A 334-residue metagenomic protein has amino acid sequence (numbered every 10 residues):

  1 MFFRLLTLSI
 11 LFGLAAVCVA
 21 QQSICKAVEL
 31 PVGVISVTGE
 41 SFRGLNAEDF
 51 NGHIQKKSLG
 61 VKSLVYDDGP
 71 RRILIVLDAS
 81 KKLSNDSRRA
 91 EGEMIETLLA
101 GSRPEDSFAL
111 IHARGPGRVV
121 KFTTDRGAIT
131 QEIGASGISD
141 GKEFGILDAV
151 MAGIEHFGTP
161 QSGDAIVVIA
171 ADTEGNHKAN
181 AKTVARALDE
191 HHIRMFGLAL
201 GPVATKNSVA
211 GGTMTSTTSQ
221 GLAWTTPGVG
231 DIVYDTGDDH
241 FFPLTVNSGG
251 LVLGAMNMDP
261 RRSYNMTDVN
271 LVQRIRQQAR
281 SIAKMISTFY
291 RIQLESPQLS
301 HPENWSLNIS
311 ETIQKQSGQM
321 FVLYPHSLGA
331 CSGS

Functional and structural regions predicted by a protein language model:
L5-A15: Bacterial N-terminal signal peptides
Q21-S80, G92-I95: Eukaryote-biased intrinsically disordered, low-complexity acidic regions enriched in Ser/Thr/Pro
S23-V28, Y234-D235, P243-V246, M256-S334: C-terminal "exit" segments of structured domains
C25-E29, L45-A47, D68-L74, E93 (+9 more regions): Extracytoplasmic
T38, L77-S87, G115-V120, I133-E143 (+5 more regions): Second-shell loop/turn segments in exported
Y66-F122, L147-A152, A165-I169, L198: Von Willebrand factor
V119-Q220, G250: Exposed acidic/Ser/Thr-rich ligand/metal-binding surfaces
S208-L244, S248: Acidic, Ser/Thr-rich peripheral helices and adjacent loops at domain boundaries
